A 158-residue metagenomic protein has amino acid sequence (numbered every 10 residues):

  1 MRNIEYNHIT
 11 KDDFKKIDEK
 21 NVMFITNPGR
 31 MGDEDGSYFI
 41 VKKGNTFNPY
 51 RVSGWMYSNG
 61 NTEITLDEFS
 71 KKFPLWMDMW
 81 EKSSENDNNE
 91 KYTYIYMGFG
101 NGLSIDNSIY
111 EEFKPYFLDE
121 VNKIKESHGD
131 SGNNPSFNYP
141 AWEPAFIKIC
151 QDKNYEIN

Functional and structural regions predicted by a protein language model:
M1-R2, N88-E90, Y155-N158: Short intrinsically disordered terminal tails
R2-D18, V22-M23: Negatively charged, low-complexity tracts enriched in Asp/Glu with abundant Ser/Thr
T26-P144: Acidic, low-complexity, intrinsically disordered interaction modules
